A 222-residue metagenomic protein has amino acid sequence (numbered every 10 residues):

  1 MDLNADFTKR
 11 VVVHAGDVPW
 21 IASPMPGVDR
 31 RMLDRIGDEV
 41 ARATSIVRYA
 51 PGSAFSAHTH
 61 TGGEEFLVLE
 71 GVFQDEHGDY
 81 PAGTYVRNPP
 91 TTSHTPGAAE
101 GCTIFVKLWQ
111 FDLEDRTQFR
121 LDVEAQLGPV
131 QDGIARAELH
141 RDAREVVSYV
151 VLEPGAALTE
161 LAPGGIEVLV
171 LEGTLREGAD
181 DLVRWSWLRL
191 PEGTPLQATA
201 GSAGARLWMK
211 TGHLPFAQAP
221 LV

Functional and structural regions predicted by a protein language model:
M1-E39, A99-R144, S148, V222: A short, N-terminal "cap"/entry segment at the start of jelly-roll beta-barrel domains of the cupin/DSBH fold
V28, D79, P90-E114, D181 (+1 more regions): Ligand-binding loop in jelly-roll beta-barrel domains
V28-M32, I36-Q74: The feature marks the first
P51, H60-D75, P163-G178, R184: Glycine- and acidic-residue-biased ligand/ion/polar-headgroup-sensing regions
S53-S56, Q74, V86-T95, A157-L158 (+2 more regions): Histidine-centered metal-chelating micro-motifs
L139, R144, E153-E160: Regulatory nucleotide-sensing modules
